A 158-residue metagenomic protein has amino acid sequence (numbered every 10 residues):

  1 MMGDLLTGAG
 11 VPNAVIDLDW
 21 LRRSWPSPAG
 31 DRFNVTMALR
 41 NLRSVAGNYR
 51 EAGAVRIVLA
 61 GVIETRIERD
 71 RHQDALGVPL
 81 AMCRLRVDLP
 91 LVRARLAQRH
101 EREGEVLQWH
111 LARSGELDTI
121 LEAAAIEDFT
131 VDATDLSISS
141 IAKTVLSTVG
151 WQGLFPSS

Functional and structural regions predicted by a protein language model:
M1-T7, W25, A29-G30, A52 (+1 more regions): A structural preference for long, well-packed, hydrophobic secondary-structure segments
G3-G47: Conserved substrate/cofactor phosphate-moiety recognition/catalytic segment in nucleotide-dependent phosphotransferases
W20-L21, I63-T65, R86-L91, S137: Conserved nucleotide-binding/hydrolysis micro-motifs of P-loop NTPases
D31-V35, A75-G77, R99-E103: Short, hinge-like loop/turn segments at secondary-structure boundaries
M37-L80: Glycine-rich phosphate-binding loop used to anchor ATP phosphates in small-molecule kinases, encompassing both
L76-A97, V131: Conserved phosphate-donor/acceptor-positioning beta-strand/loop module used by diverse small-molecule
E101-T144, W151, P156-S158: Small-molecule kinase domains that catalyze NTP-dependent phosphoryl transfer to phosphate-bearing small molecules
